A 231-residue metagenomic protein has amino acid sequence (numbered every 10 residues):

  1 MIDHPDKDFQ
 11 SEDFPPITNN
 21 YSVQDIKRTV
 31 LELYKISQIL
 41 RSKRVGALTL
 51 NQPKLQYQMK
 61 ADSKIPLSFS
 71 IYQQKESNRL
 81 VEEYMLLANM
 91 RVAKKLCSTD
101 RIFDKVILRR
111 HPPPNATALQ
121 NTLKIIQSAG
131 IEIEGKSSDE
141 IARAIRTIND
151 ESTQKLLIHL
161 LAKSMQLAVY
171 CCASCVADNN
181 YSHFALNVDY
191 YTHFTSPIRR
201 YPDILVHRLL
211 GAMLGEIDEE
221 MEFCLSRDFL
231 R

Functional and structural regions predicted by a protein language model:
M1-R231: Conserved, carboxylate-rich catalytic/transport cores that coordinate ions
